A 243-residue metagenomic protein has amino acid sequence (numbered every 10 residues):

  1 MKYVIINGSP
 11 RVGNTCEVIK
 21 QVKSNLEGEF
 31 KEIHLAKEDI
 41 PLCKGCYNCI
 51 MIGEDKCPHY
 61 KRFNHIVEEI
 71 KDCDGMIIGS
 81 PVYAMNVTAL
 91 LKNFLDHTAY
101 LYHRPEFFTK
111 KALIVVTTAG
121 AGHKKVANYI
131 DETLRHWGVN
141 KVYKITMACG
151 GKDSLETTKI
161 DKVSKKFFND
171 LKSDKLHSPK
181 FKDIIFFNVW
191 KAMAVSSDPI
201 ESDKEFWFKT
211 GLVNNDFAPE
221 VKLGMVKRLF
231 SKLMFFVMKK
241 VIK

Functional and structural regions predicted by a protein language model:
M1-G79, M85-Y100, D161-N169, S173-K243: N-terminal beta1-alpha1-beta2 submodule of the flavodoxin-like/Rossmannoid cofactor-binding fold
S9-V12, A84, T117-A121, A148-D153: Short histidine/acidic/glycine/proline-rich micro-motifs that form metal- and phosphate-coordinating active-site loops
T15, T88, T98, T109 (+5 more regions): Residue-identity detector for threonine
A89, H123-N128, L155-E156: A short secondary-structure junction signal
Y102-E106: Conserved Walker
F107-A148: Short, glycine-/small-residue-rich phosphate/pyrophosphate-handling segment
K111-I114, G151, D183-V189: A short beta-strand-loop-alpha-helix capping motif that often carries His-Thr
R135-M147, G151, L155-K175: A charged, well-structured terminal subsegment
